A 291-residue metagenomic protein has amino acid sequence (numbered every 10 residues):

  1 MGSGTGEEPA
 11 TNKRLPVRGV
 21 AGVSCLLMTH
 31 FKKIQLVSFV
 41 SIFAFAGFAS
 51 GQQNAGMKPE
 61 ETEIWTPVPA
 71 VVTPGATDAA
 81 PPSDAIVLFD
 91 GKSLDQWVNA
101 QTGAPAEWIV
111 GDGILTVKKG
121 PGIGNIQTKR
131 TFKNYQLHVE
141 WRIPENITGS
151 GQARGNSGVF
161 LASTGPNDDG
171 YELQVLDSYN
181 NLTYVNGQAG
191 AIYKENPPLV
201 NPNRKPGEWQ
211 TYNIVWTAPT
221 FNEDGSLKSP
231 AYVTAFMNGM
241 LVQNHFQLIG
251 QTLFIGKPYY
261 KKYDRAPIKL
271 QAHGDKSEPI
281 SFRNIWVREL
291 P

Functional and structural regions predicted by a protein language model:
M1-L27, A231: N-terminal amphipathic/basic-hydrophobic helices that include classical n-h-c signal peptides and signal-anchor
S3-G4, S41, P81: Residue-level detector of alpha-helix boundary/anchor positions
E7, N12-K13, F31, L36 (+1 more regions): Serine/threonine-rich, low-complexity intrinsically disordered segments
K13, L27, K32, A49-S50 (+1 more regions): Intrinsic low-complexity/disordered segments
V23-F39: Bacterial N-terminal signal peptides that target proteins for export
V37-G47: Bacterial N-terminal signal peptides
A49-P291: Carbohydrate-interacting regions of secretory-pathway proteins
